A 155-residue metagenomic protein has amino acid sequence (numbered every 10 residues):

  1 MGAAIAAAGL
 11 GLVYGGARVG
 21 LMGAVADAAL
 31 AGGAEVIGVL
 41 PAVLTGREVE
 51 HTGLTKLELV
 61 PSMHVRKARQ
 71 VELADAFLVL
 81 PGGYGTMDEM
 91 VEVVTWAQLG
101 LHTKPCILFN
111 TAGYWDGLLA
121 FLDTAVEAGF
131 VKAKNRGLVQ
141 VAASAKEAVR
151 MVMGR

Functional and structural regions predicted by a protein language model:
M1-E35: Glycine-rich beta-alpha loop segments
R18, A42-L44, G82-T86: Short glycine-rich anion-binding loops that position phosphate/pyrophosphate groups of nucleotides and phosphorylated
G20-D27, Y114-D123: Glycine-rich, charge-decorated loop segments at or immediately adjacent to ligand/cofactor-binding or catalytic sites
L30-G33, G53-L57, A120-V126: Short, hinge-like loop/turn segments at secondary-structure boundaries
V39-F77: Glycine-rich oxoanion-binding loops at beta->alpha junctions
L40, L80, V94-A120, A133-N135: Short, acidic/small-residue loops that bind anionic groups at enzyme active sites
V65-G100, I107: Active-site/ligand-binding-proximal alpha/beta "capping" segment
E72-F77, E127-R155: A charged, well-structured terminal subsegment
